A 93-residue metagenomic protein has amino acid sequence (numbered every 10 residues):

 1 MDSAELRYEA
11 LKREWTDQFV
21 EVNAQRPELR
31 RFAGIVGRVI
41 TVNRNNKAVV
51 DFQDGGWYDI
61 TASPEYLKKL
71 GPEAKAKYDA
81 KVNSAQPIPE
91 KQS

Functional and structural regions predicted by a protein language model:
M1-A85, Q92: Basic/aromatic-rich interaction segments and small domains that mediate binding to polyanionic partners
